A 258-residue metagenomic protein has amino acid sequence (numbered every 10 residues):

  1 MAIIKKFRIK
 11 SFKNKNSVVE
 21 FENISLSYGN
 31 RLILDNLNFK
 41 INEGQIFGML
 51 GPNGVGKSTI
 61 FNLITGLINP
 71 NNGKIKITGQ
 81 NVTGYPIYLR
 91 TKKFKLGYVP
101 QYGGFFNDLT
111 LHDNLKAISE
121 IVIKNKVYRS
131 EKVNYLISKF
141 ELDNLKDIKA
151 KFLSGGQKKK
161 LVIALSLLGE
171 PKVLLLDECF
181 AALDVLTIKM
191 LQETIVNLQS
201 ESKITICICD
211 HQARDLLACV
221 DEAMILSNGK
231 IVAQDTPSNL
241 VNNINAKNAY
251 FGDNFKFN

Functional and structural regions predicted by a protein language model:
V19-F21, L34: Conserved structural motif at the start of ABC-family nucleotide-binding domains
L50-P52: The feature captures the beta-strand-to-loop junction immediately N-terminal to the Walker
T65: Helix-to-loop junction immediately C-terminal to a conserved catalytic motif
V82-G97, Y102, L240-I244: ABC ATPase NBD coupling module
Y102, L109-E120: Q-loop/switch helix immediately C-terminal to the Walker
V127-L145, V196: Conserved ABC ATPase "signature" region
K149-L153: Conserved ABC ATPase signature
